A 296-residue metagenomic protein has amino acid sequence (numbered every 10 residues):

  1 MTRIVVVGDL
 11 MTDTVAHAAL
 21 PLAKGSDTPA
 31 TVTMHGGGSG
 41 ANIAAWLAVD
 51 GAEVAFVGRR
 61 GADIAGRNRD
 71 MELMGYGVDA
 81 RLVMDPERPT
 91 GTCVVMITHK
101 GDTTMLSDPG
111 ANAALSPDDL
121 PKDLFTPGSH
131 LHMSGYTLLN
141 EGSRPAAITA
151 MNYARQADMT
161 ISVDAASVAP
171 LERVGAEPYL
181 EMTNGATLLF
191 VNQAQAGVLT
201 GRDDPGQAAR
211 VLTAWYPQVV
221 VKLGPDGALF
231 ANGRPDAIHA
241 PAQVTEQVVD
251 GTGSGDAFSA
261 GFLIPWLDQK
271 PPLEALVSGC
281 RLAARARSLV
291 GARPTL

Functional and structural regions predicted by a protein language model:
M1-L10, M71-D85, I97-I238: Ribokinase/PfkB-type carbohydrate-kinase core domain
M1-R59, I64-G75, C93, V248-V249: Glycine-rich phosphate/adenosyl-contacting loop at the front of the ribokinase-like
M1-V5, T28, N152-Q156, P205-L296: Conserved phosphate-binding/catalytic region of the ribokinase-like
T12, A16, A62, S167 (+4 more regions): Short, glycine/acidic-enriched loop or turn micro-motifs at the edges of active sites
D27, T31-G38, N42, I64 (+9 more regions): Residues at secondary-structure transition points
G40-A44, G66, A147, V163 (+1 more regions): A general structural signal for well-ordered alpha-helical segments in protein cores
L47, F56, L73, V94 (+3 more regions): Hydrophobic packing within well-folded, soluble alpha/beta domains
L47, N192, G255: Short, conserved phosphate/pyrophosphate- and ester-handling motifs at nucleotide-, phospho-/glycolipid
